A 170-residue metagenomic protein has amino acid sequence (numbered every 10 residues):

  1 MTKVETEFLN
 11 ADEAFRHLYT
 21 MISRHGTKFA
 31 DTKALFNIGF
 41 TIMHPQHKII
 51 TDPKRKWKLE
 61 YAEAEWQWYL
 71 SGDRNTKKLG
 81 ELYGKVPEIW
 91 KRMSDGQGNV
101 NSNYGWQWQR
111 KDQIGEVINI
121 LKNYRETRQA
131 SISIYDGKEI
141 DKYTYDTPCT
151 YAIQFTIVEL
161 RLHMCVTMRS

Functional and structural regions predicted by a protein language model:
M1-S170: Terminal, non-catalytic protein-protein interaction segments that mediate quaternary/complex assembly
